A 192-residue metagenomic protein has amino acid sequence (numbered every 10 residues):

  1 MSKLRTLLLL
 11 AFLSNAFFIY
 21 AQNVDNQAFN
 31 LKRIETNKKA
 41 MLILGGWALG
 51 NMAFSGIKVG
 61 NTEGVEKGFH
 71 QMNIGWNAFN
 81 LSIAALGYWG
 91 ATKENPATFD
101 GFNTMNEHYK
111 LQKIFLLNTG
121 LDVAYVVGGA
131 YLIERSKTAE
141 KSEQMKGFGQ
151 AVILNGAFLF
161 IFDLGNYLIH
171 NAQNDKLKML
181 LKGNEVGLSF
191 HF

Functional and structural regions predicted by a protein language model:
S2-T6, L10, N15, I19-I43 (+5 more regions): Replace "edges of transmembrane helices
L44-A48, N73, V152: Aromatic- and histidine-enriched alpha-helix N-cap/loop-to-helix transition segments that scaffold the rims
G46-F69: Long, highly hydrophobic alpha-helical transmembrane signal-anchor segments
A53-K58, F79-K93: Canonical alpha-helical transmembrane segments
G64-N80: Loop-to-helix transition at the N-terminal end of transmembrane alpha-helices
